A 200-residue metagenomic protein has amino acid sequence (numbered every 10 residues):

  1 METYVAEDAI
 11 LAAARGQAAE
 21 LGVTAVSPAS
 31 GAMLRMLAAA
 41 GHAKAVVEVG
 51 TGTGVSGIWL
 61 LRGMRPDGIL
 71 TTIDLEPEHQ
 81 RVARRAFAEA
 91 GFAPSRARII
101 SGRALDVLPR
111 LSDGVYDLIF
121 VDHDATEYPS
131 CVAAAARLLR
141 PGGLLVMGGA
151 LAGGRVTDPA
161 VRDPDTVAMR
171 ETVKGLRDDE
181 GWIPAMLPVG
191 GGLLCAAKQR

Functional and structural regions predicted by a protein language model:
M1-L118, A125-V146, A150-R200: A short alpha-helical cap/connector motif
